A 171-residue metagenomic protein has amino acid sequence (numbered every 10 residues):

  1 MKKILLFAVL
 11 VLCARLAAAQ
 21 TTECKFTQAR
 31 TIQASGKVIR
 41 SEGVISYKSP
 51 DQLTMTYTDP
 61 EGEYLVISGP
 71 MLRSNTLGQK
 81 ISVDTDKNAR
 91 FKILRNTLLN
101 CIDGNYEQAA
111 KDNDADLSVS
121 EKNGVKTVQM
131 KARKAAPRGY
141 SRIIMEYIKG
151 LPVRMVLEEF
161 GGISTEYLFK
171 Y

Functional and structural regions predicted by a protein language model:
M1-I4: Positively charged n-region of N-terminal signal peptides that target proteins for export
C13-A14: N-terminal signal peptide c-region/cleavage motif recognized by signal peptidases
T21-I32, K37-V38, L77-A132: Flexible, processing/modification-adjacent segments and terminal tails in exported/periplasmic/extracellular proteins
T22-F26, S41-I45, L53-M55: One face of beta-strands
F26, L53-Y57, L72-N75, V128-M130 (+1 more regions): Short hydrophobic/aromatic-rich beta-strand segments that constitute the beta-sheet cores of beta-sandwich/beta-barrel
I39-E42, P60-E61, S68, R138-R142: Short, surface-exposed coil-to-beta transition loops
I45-N96, T165: An acidic-aromatic
V119-Y171: Gly/Pro-enriched, hydrophobic low-complexity segments that function as extracytoplasmic propeptides/linkers
